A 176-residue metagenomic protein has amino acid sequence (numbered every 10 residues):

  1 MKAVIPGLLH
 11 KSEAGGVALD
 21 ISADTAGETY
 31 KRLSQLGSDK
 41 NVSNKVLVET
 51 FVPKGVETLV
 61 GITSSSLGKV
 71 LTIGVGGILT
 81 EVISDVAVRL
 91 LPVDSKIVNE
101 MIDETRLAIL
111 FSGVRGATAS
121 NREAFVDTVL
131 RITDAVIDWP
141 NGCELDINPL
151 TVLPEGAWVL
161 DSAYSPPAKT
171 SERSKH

Functional and structural regions predicted by a protein language model:
M1-H176: ATP-dependent carboxylate/acyl-activation modules
